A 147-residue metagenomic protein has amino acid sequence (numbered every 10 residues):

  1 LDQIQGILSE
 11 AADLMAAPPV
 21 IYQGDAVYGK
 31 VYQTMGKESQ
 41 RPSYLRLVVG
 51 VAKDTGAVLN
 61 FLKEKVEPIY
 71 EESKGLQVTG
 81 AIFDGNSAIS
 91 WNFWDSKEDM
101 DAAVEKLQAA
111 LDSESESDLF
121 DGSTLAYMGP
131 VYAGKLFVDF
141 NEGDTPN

Functional and structural regions predicted by a protein language model:
L1-N147: Short S/T/G/P-rich N-terminal loop/turn motif that feeds into the first structured element of a domain
